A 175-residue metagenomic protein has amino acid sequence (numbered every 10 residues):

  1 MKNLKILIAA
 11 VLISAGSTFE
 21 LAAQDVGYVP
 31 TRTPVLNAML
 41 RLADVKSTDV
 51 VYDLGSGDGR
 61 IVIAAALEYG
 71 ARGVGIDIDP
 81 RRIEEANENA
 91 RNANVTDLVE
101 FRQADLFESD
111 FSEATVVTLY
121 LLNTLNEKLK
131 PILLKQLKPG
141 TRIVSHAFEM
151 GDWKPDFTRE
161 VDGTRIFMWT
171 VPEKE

Functional and structural regions predicted by a protein language model:
K2-L12, G16-V50: S-adenosyl-L-methionine
L54: Conserved beta-strand/loop positions that form the S-adenosyl-L-methionine
G59-I63: Glycine-rich SAM-binding Motif I of class I
A66-G70: Gly/Ala-rich phosphate-binding loop of Rossmann-like dinucleotide-binding domains, activating on the conserved
R72-D77: Conserved SAM-binding motif I beta-strand of class I
P80-E113: S-adenosyl-L-methionine
S112-K128: A short SAM/SAH-binding and catalytic strip from SAM-dependent methyltransferases
T124-E175: C-terminal substrate-binding/active-site "lid" region of AdoMet-derived donor-dependent transferases
